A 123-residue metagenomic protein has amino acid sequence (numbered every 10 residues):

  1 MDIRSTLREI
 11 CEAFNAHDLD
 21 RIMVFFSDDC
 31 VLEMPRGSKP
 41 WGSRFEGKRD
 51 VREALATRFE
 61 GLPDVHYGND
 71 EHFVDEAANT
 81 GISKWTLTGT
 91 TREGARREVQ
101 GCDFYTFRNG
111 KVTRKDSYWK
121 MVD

Functional and structural regions predicted by a protein language model:
M1-D28: Short, low-complexity N-terminal intrinsically disordered segments enriched in polar/charged residues
S5, D64-Y67, R96-V99: Short solvent-exposed loop/turn micro-motifs enriched in small/polar/acidic residues
R21-H72, E76: A solvent-exposed, acidic/Ser-Thr-rich amphipathic alpha-helical stretch
S27, T91, F107: Short, acidic, Ser/Thr-enriched surface-loop or helix-capping motifs
N69-F73, T86, Q100-Y105: Hydrophobic/aromatic beta-strand elements that line small-molecule binding cavities or substrate pockets in beta-rich
A78-L87: A short hydrophobic beta-strand element
T88-E98: Short, cysteine-centered beta-strand-loop-beta hairpins and adjacent loop/turn segments enriched in charged/polar
E98-D123: Short beta-strand edge/turn micro-motifs at domain boundaries
